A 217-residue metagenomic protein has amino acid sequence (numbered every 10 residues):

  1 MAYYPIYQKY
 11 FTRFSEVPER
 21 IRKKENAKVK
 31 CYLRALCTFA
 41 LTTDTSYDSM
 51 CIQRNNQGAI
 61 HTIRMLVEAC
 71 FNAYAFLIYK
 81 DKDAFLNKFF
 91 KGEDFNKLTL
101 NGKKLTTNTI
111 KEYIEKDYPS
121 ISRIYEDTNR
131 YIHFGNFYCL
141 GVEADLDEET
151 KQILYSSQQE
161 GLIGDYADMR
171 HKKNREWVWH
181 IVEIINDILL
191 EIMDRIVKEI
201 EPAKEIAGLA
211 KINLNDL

Functional and structural regions predicted by a protein language model:
M1-Q57, H61-T62, N72-A73, K82-L217: A cross-kingdom marker of C-terminal helix-rich interaction/assembly modules
L66, C70: Cytochrome P450 catalytic-core helices
A75-L77: Transmembrane alpha-helix/helix-exit interface in multi-pass inner-membrane proteins
